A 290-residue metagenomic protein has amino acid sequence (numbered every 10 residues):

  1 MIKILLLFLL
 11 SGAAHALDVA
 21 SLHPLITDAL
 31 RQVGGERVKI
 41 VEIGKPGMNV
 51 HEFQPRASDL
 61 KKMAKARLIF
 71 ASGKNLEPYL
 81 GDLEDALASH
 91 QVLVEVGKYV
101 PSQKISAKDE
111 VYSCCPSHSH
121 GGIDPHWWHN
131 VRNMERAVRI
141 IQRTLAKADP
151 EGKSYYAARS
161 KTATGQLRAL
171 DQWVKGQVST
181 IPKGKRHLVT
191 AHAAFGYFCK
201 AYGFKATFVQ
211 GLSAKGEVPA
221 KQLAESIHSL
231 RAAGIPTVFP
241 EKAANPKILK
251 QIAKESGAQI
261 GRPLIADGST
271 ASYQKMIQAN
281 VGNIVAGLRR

Functional and structural regions predicted by a protein language model:
M1-I2, R290: Short, Lys/Arg-enriched, disordered terminal segments
I2-A13: Sec-dependent N-terminal signal peptides
A16-R290: Extracytoplasmic metal-acquisition and chelation regions
